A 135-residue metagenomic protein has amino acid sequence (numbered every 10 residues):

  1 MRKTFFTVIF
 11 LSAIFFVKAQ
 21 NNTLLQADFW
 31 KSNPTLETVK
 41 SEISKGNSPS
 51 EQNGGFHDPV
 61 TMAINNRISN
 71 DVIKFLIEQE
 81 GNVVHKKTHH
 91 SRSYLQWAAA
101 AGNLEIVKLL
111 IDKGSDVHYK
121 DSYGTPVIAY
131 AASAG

Functional and structural regions predicted by a protein language model:
M1-L25: Bacterial Sec-dependent N-terminal signal peptides
K18-S44: Sec-dependent signal peptide cleavage junction
N21-W30, E51-I64, H85-W97, Y119-Y130: Ankyrin-repeat boundary/"N-cap" motif
W30-K31, I43-S44, I64-N65, I77-E78 (+3 more regions): Ankyrin-repeat helical core positions
P34, R67-I68, G102, G135: Ankyrin-repeat intra-repeat helix-capping/turn positions
T38, I68-V72, E105-I106: Conserved ankyrin/ankyrin-like repeat signature
K40-S48, K74-V83, K108-D116: Ankyrin repeat domain, specifically the short helix-to-loop turn at the C-terminus of the second helix of each repeat
N103-G114, K120-G124, A132: N-terminal adaptor/linker regions at the entrance to substrate-recognition repeat cores in CRL/SCF substrate receptors
